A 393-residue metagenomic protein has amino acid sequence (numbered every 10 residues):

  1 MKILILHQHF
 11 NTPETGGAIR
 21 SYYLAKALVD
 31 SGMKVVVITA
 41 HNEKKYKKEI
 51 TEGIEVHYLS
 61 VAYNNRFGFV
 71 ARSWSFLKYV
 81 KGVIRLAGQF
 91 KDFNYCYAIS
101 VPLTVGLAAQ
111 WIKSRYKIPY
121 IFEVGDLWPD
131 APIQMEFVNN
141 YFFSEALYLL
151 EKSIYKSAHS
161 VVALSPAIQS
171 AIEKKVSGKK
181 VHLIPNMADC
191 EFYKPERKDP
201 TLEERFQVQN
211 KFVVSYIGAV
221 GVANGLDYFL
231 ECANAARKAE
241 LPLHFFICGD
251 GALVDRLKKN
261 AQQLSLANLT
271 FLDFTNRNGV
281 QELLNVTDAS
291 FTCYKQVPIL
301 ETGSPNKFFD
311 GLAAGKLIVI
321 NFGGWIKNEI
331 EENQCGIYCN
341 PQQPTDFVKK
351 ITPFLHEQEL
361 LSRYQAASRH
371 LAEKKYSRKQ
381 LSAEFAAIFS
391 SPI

Functional and structural regions predicted by a protein language model:
M1-S60, A236: N-terminal subdomain of nucleotide-sugar transferases
H41, A167, I184-M187: Carbohydrate-associated surface elements
I84, T104-L107, W111-R115, Y141-A163: Membrane-proximal helix-turn-helix segments that form the acceptor-binding/catalytic region of lipid-linked
A188-E204, G225, S391: Acidic anion/phosphate-binding donor-loop and adjacent secondary structure in glycosyltransferase catalytic cores
Q207-A233, Q365: Conserved donor-binding/catalytic core segment of Leloir-type glycosyltransferases
N224, N276-L283, D288-A313, V319-N328: Nucleotide-sugar-dependent
C248, D255-Q281: Nucleotide-activated donor-binding/catalytic signature segment of Leloir-type glycosyltransferases, i.e., the conserved
K327-T352, L360: Change "using UDP/GDP/dTDP sugars" to "using nucleotide sugars
